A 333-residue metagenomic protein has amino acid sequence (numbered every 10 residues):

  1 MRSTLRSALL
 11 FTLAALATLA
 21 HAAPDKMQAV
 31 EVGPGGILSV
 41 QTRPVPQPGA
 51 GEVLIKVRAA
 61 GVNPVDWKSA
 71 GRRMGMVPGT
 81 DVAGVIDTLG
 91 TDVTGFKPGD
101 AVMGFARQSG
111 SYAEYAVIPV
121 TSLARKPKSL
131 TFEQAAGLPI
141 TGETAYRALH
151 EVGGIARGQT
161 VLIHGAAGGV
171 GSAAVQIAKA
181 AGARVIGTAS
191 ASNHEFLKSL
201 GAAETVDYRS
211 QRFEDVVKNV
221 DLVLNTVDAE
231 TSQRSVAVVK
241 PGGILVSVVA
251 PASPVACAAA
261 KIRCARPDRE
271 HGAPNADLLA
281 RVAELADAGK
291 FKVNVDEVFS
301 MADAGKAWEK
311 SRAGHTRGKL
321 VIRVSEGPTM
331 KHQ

Functional and structural regions predicted by a protein language model:
A8-T18: Bacterial N-terminal signal peptides
P44-G61, S69-S109: Glycine-rich beta-strand-centered segment in the early N-terminal region that forms part of a ligand/cofactor-binding
K68, F105-G165: NAD(P)H dinucleotide-binding glycine-rich loop of Rossmann-like/cofactor-binding domains, especially the beta1-alpha1
L138-D207: Mid-domain Rossmann-like dinucleotide-binding core that forms the NAD(H)/NADP(H) cofactor-binding site
D215-L222: A short acidic, Gly/Pro-enriched loop at the edge of an enzyme's catalytic core that lines a small-molecule cofactor
E230-F291, V324-Q333: Glycine-rich phosphate-binding loop and adjacent beta-alpha segment of Rossmann(oid) nucleotide-cofactor-binding
A283-G305: Glycine- and charged-residue-rich phosphate/anionic-cofactor binding loop of Rossmann-like
